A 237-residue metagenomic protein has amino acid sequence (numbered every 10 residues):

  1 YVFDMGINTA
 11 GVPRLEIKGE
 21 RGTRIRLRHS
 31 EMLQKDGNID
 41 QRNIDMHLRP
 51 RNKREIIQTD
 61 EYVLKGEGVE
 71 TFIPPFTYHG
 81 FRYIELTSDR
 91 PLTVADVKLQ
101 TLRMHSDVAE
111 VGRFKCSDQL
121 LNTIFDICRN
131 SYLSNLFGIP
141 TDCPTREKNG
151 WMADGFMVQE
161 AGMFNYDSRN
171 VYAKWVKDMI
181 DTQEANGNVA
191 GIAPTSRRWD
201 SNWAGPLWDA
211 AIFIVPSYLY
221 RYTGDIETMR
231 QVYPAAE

Functional and structural regions predicted by a protein language model:
Y1-R146, D154, N170-A173, V189-R197 (+1 more regions): Extracellular/oxidizing-compartment recognition motifs
M5, P74, K148, G162-N165 (+1 more regions): Short, charged/polar micro-motifs that form catalytic or ligand-binding hotspots
D118-F125, N165, N202-P206: Short acidic-aromatic active-site loops that bind/stabilize oxyanions
N130, S134, F164-A185, I212: Glycine-rich, acidic and aromatic/proline-enriched surface loops and short helix-turn segments that act as binding
K148-G155, D181-A193, R198-P216, M229: Aromatic-lined, polymer-binding surfaces characteristic of secreted/periplasmic polysaccharide-degrading enzymes
M157-S168, A211-T228: Well-ordered alpha-helical scaffold segments within catalytic/enzyme domains
Y233-A236: C-terminal PAP-associated
